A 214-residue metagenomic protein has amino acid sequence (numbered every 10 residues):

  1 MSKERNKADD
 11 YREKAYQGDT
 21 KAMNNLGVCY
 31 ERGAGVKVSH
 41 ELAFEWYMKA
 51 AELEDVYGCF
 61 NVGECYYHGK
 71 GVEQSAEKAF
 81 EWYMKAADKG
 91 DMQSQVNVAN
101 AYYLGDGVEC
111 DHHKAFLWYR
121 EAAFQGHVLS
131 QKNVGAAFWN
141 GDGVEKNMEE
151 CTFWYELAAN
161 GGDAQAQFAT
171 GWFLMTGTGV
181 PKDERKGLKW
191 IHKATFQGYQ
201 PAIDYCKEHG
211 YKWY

Functional and structural regions predicted by a protein language model:
M1-R32: N-terminal segments that cap or nucleate solenoid repeat domains
K3, K193-Y214: Terminal, low-structured helical/coil segments at or just beyond the last alpha-helical repeat
Y16-D19, R32-A34, S39, E52-V56 (+12 more regions): Short helix-capping/linker turns of helical repeat alpha-solenoids
N25-R32, N61-H68, N97-L104, V108 (+4 more regions): Hydrophobic face of amphipathic alpha-helices that form TPR/SEL1-like repeat modules and related alpha-solenoid
